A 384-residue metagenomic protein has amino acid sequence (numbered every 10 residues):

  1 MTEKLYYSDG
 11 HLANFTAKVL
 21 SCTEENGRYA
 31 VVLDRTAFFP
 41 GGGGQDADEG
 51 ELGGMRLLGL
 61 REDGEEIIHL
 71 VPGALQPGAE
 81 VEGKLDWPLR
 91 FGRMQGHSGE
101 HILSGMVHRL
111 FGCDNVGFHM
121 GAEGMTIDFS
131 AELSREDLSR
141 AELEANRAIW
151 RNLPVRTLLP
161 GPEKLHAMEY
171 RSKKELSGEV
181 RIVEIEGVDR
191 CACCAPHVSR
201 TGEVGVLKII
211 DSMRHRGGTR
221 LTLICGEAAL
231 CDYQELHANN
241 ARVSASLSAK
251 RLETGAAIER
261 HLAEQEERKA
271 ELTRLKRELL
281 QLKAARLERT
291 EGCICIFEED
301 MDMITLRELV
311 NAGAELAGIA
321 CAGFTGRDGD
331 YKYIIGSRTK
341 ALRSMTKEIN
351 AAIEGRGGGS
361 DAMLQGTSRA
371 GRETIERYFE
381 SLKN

Functional and structural regions predicted by a protein language model:
M1-A79: Conserved nucleotide-binding/hydrolysis modules and their immediate coupling elements across P-loop/ASCE NTPase motors
M1-V31, H237-I319, R356, S360 (+1 more regions): Mid-to-C-terminal polyanion-binding domains and interfaces
A30-V31, G64-G73, M125-A131, Y333-I334 (+1 more regions): A generic structural motif
T36-L52, P77-I127, D361-A362: Active/ligand-binding-proximal structured segments within catalytic/core domains that scaffold catalytic residues
G44, A192-V204, I294-N384: Glycine-rich, acidic loop segments that terminate in or are immediately followed by a histidine
L60-R61, V116-M120, D211-S212, A322-T325 (+1 more regions): Short beta-strand
L89, R109-H215: Functional cores that coordinate and move charged inorganic groups
H197-V198, G202-A257: A conserved active-site cap/scaffold subdomain adjacent to cofactor or substrate pockets
